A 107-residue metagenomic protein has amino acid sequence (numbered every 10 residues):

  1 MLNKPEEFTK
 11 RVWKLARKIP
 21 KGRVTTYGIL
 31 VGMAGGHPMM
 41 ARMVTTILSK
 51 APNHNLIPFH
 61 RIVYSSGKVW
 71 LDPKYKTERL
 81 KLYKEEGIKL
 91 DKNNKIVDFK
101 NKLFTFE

Functional and structural regions predicted by a protein language model:
M1-E107: Nucleic acid-binding interface residues in structured DNA/RNA-binding domains, emphasizing the DNA-engaging scaffolds
